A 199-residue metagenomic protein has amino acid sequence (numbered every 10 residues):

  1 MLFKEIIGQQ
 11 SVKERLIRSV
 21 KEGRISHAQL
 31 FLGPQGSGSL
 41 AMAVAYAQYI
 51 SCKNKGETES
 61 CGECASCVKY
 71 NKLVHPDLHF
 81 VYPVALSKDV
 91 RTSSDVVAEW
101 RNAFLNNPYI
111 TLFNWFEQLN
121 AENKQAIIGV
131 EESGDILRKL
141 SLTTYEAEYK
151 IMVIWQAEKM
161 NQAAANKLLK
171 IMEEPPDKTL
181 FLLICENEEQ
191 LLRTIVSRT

Functional and structural regions predicted by a protein language model:
L2-A163: Clamp-loader machinery-focused feature within the broader ASCE/P-loop NTPase space
I6, E186-N187: An acidic- and aromatic-residue-enriched active-site/binding cleft used to recognize and process polar
I25, P176-D177: Residue at the conserved pre-P-loop
S51, E173, L180: Hydrophobic/aromatic-lined pockets within catalytic cores
I151-W155, L168, T179-C185: Structural recognition of the conserved hydrophobic beta-strand(s) that form the central parallel beta-sheet of P-loop
Q162-A163, K167-E174, E189-R198: Short regulatory helix/loop adjacent to the ATP-binding pocket of P-loop NTPases
